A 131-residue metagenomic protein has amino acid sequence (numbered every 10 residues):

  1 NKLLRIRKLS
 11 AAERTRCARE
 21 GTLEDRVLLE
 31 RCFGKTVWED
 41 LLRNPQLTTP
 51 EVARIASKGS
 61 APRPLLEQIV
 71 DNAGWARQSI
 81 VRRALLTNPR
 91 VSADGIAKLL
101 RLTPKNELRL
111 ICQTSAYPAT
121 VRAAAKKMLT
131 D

Functional and structural regions predicted by a protein language model:
N1-D131: Alpha-helical scaffold segments
